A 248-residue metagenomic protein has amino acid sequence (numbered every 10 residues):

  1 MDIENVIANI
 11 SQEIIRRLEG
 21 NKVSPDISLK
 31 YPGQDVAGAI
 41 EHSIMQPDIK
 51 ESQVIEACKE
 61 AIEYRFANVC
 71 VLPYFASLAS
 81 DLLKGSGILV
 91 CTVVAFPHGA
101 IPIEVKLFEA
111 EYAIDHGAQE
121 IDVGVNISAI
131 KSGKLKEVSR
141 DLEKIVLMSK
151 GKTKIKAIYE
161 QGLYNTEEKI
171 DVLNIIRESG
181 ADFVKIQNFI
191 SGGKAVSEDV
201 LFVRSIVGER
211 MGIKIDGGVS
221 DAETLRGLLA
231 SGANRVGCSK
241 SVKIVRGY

Functional and structural regions predicted by a protein language model:
D2-I103, L107, D115, D171 (+1 more regions): Conserved N-terminal beta1-alpha1 strand-loop-helix module at the mouth
V36-I44, V69-V71, L89-A95, I121-V123 (+4 more regions): Hydrophobic faces of well-ordered beta-strands that scaffold small-molecule active sites in alpha/beta enzyme cores
E41, A79, A113, A157 (+3 more regions): Conserved, mostly hydrophobic/aromatic
A57-A61, A113, I145-M148, I175-I176 (+2 more regions): Generic structural signal for hydrophobic
C58-F66, T153-I155, G180-K185, I206-M211: Short, surface-exposed connector motifs at secondary-structure boundaries
V71-I88, A100-K106, S128-M148, Y164-K169 (+3 more regions): Active-site-adjacent beta->alpha loops and helix N-cap segments on the catalytic face of soluble alpha/beta enzymes
T92-F96, D115-I130, E178-G193, G217-L225 (+1 more regions): Glycine-rich phosphate-binding active-site loops on the catalytic face of alpha/beta enzymes
A95, V105-E109, I114-D115, E120 (+2 more regions): Conserved mixed alpha/beta catalytic, RNA-binding, or beta-rich assembly cores of soluble enzyme, regulatory
